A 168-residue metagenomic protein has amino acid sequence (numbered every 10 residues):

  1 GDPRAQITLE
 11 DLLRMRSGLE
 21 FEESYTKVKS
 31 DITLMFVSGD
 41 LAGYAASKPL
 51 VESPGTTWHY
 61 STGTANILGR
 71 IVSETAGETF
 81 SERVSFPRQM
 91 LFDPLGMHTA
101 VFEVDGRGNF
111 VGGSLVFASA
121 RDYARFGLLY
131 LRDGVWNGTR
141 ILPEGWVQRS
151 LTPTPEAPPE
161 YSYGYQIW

Functional and structural regions predicted by a protein language model:
G1, T26-S30, E103-V111: Short linear capping/connector segments at secondary-structure termini
D2-M97, A120-A124, L128-G134: Active-site-adjacent helix/loop patches that line small-molecule binding or acyl-intermediate pockets
G18, T99, D133, G138-T139 (+2 more regions): Generic secondary-structure boundary/loop-capping signal
S81-P87, E103-V104, N137-E144: Short acidic alpha-helical/loop segments enriched in Asp/Glu that coordinate divalent cations
H98-V104, Q148-W168: Active-site Gly/Thr loop motif
D105-A118, W168: Carbohydrate-binding/catalytic loop surfaces
L115-S119, T139, A157-P159: Short, conserved, surface-exposed binding loops centered on an aromatic residue
L128, W136-T154: A conserved catalytic-loop motif detector
